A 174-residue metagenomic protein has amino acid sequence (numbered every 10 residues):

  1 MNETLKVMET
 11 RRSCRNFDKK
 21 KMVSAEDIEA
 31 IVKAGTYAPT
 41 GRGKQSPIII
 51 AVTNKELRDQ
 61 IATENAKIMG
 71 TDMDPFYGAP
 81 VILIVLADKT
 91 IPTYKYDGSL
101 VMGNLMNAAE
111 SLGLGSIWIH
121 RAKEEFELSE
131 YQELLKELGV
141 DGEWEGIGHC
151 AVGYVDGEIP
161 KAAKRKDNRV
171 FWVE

Functional and structural regions predicted by a protein language model:
M1-E174: Acidic, surface-exposed loops and disordered segments
